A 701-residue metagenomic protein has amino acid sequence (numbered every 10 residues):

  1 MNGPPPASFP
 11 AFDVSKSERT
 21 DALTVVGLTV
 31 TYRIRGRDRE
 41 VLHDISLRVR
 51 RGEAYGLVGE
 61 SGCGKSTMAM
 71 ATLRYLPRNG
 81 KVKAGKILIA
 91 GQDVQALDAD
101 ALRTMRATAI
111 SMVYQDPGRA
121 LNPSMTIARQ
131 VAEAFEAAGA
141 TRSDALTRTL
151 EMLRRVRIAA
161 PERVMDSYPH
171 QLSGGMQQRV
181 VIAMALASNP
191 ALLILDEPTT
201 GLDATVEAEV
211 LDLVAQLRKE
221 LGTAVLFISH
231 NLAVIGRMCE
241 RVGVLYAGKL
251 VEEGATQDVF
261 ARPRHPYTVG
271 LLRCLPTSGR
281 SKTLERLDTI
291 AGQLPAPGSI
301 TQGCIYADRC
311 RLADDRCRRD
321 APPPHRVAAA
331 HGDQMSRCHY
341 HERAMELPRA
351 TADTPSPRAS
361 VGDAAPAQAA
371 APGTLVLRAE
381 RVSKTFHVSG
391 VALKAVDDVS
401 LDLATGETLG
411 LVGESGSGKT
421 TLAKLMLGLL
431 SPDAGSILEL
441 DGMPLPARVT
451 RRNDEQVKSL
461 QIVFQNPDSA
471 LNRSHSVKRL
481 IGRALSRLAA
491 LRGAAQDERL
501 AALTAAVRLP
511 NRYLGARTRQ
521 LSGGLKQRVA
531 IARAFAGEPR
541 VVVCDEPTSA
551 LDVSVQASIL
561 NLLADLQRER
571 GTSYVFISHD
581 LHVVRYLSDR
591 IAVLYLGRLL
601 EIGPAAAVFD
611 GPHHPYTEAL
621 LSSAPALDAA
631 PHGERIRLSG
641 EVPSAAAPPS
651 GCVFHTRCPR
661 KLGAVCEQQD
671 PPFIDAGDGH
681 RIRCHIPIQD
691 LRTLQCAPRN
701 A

Functional and structural regions predicted by a protein language model:
F9-F12, R19, A255-V376, A605-A701: Charged, flexible cofactor/metal-binding loops and thiol motifs
E60, R74, P198, L202-T283 (+3 more regions): P-loop NTP-binding/switch modules centered on Walker-like glycine-rich loops
L73, P77, L427: Helix-to-loop junction immediately C-terminal to a conserved catalytic motif
V94-S111, A137, D258-P263, P295-T301 (+4 more regions): ABC ATPase NBD coupling module
D144-R163, L272, A495-R512, L621-S622: Conserved ABC ATPase "signature" region
S167-L172, M176, R517-L521, L525: Conserved ABC ATPase signature
A187-A191, A536-R540: A short, proline-enriched helix->beta-strand linker immediately N-terminal to the Walker B motif in ABC-type P-loop
